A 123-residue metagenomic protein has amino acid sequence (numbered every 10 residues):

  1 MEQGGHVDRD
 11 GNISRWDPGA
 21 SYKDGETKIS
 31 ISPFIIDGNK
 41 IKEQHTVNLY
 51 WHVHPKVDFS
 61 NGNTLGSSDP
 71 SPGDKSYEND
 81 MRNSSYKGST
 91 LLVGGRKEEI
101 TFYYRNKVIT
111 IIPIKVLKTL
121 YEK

Functional and structural regions predicted by a protein language model:
M1-G4: Short glycine-rich loop/turn motifs
H6-S14: Short, contiguous, well-structured surface segments enriched in hydrophobic/aromatic residues
R15-W16, F102: Short hydrophobic/aromatic-rich beta-strand segments that constitute the beta-sheet cores of beta-sandwich/beta-barrel
W16-G19, N61-G62: Short, solvent-exposed loop/turn and secondary-structure capping segments
G19-K28: Flexible, surface-exposed loop/gating regions in the mature catalytic domains of secreted/periplasmic hydrolases
S30-K123: Active-site-proximal loop/helix of nucleotide/amide-processing enzymes and allied scaffolds
